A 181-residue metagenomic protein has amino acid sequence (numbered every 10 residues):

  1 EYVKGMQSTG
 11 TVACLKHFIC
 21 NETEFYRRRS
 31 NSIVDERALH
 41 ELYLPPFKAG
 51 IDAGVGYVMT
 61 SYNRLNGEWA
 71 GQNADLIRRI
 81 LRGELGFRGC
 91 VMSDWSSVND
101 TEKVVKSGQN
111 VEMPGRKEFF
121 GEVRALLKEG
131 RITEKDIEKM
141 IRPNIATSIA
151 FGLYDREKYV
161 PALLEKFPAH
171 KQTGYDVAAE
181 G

Functional and structural regions predicted by a protein language model:
E1-G181: Glycoside hydrolase catalytic-domain context in secreted enzymes
